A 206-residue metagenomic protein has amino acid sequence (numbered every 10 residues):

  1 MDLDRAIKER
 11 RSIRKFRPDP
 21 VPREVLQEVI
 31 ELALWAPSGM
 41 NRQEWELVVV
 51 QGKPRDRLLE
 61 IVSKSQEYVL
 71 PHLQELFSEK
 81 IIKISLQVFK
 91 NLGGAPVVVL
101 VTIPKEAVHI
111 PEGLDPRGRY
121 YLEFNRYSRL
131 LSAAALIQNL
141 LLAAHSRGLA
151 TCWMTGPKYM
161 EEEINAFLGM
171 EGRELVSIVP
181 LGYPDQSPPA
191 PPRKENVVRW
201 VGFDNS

Functional and structural regions predicted by a protein language model:
M1-P20, E24-E28: Short acidic N-proximal helix/loop "leader" segments that mark the beginning of a domain or an inter-domain linker
R5-A6, S12, E174-S206: C-terminal helix-cap and adjacent tail motif
I7, V29-A33, V179: Short alpha-helical scaffolding segments that buttress acidic/His motifs in well-ordered protein cores
E28, A33, V99, K105 (+1 more regions): Small-aliphatic-rich amphipathic alpha-helix that forms the alpha element of a beta-alpha
P37-N41: Glycine-rich phosphate/pyrophosphate-binding beta-alpha loops
V48-S132: Glycine/small-residue-rich phosphate/adenosyl-binding loop
K53, P157-E161, D185: Acidic, glycine-rich active-site loops and adjacent beta-strand->loop/helix elements that engage anionic groups
S65-Q66, L100, A166-G182: Short, conserved aromatic-histidine micro-motifs
